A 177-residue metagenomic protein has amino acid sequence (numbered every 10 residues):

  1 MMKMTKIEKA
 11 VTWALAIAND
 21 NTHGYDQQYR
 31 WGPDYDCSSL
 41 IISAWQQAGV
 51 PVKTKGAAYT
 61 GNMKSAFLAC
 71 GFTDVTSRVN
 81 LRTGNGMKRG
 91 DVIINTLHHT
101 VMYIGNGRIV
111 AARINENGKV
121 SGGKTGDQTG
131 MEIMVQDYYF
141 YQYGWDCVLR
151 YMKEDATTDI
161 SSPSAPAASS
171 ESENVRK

Functional and structural regions predicted by a protein language model:
M1-A58, K64-S65, V75-T76, K88 (+5 more regions): N-terminal capping segments
T54, M102-Q136: Catalytic Cys-His active-site segments of thiol-dependent hydrolases/isopeptidases
S65, A69-N80, V120-Y139: Surface-exposed intrinsically disordered loops and tails
L81, N85-K88: Short, well-ordered loop/turn sites that connect or cap secondary structure elements
K88-R89, G105: Residue-level preference for short coil/turn positions at secondary-structure junctions
M134-K177: Low-complexity, Gly/Ser/Thr/Pro-rich intrinsically disordered linker/tail segments
